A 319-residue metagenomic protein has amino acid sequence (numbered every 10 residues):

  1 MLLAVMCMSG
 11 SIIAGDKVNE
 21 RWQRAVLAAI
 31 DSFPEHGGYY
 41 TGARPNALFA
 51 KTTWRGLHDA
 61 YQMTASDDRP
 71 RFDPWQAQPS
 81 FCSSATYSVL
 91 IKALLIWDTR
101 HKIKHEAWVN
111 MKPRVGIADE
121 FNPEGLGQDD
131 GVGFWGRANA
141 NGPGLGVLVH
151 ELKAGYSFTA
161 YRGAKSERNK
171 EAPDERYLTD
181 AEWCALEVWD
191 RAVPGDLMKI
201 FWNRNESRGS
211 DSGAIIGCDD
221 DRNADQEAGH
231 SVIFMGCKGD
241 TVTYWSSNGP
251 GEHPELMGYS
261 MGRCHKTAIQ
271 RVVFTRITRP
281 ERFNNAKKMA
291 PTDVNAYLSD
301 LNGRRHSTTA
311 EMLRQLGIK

Functional and structural regions predicted by a protein language model:
M1-S9: Bacterial N-terminal signal peptides
L2-L3, W22, D225: Generic alpha-helix initiation/capping and coil-helix boundary signal
I12-K153, M312-K319: N-terminal capping segments
W108-E252: ...with weaker cross-activation on analogous glycine-rich loops/strands in unrelated enzymes
T241-K319: Low-complexity, Gly/Ser/Thr/Pro-rich intrinsically disordered linker/tail segments
